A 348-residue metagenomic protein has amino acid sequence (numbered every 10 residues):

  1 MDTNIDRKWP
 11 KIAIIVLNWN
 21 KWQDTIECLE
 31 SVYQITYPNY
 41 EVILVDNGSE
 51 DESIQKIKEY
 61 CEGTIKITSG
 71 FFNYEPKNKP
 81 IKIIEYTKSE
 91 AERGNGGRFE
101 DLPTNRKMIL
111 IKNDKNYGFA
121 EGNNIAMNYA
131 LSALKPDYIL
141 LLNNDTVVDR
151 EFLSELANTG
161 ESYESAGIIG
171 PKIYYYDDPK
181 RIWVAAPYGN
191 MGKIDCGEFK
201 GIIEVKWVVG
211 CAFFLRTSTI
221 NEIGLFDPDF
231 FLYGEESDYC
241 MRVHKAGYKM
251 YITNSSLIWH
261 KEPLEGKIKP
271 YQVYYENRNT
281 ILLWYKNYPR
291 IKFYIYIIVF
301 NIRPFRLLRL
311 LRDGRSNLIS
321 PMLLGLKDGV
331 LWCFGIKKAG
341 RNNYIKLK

Functional and structural regions predicted by a protein language model:
M1-Q34, K79, Y86-L102: N-proximal low-complexity "stem/linker" segments adjacent to membrane-targeting elements
E30-N39, Y60-T64: Short, acidic, metal-binding catalytic loop of nucleotide-sugar glycosyltransferases
V32, N47-E52, Y60, Y117: Conserved short acidic donor-positioning loop in nucleotide-sugar-dependent glycosyltransferases
Y74-K79, I84-E92, G96-G97, T104 (+4 more regions): Acidic/His-rich active-site region of diverse nucleotide-sugar glycosyltransferases
L102, A120-Y138: Active-site nucleotide-sugar/metal-binding loop of Leloir-type enzymes
K135-V147: Short beta-strand-to-loop acidic/aromatic patch adjacent to the donor-nucleotide binding site
W207-L215, T219-L225, D229-L257: A short, conserved alpha-helix in the catalytic core of glycosyltransferases
Y271, Y275-E276, R290-K348: Non-catalytic, C-terminal membrane-associated alpha-helical segments of glycosyltransferases
